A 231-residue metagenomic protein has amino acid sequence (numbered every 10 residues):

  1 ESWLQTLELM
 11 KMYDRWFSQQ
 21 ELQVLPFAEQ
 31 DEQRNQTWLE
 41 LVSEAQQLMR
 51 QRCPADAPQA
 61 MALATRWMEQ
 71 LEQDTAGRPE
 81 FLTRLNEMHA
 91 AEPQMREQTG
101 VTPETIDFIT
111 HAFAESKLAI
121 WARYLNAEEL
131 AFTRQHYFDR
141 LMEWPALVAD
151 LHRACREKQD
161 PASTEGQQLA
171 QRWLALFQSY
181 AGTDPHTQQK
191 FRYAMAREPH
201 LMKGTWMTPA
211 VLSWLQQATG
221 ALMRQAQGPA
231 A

Functional and structural regions predicted by a protein language model:
E1-A231: Amphipathic alpha-helical "stalk" segments
